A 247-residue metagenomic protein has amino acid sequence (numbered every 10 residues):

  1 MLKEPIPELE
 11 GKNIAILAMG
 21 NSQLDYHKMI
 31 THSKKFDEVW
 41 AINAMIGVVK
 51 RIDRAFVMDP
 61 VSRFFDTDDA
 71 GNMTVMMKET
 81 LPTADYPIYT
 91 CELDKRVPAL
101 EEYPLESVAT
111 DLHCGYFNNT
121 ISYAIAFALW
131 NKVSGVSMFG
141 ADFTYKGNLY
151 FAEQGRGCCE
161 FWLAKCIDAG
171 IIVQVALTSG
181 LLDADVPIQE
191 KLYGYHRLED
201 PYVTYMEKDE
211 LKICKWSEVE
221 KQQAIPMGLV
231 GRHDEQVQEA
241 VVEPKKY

Functional and structural regions predicted by a protein language model:
M1-Y247: Metal-ion/cofactor- or nucleotide/acyl-coenzyme-handling active-site neighborhoods
